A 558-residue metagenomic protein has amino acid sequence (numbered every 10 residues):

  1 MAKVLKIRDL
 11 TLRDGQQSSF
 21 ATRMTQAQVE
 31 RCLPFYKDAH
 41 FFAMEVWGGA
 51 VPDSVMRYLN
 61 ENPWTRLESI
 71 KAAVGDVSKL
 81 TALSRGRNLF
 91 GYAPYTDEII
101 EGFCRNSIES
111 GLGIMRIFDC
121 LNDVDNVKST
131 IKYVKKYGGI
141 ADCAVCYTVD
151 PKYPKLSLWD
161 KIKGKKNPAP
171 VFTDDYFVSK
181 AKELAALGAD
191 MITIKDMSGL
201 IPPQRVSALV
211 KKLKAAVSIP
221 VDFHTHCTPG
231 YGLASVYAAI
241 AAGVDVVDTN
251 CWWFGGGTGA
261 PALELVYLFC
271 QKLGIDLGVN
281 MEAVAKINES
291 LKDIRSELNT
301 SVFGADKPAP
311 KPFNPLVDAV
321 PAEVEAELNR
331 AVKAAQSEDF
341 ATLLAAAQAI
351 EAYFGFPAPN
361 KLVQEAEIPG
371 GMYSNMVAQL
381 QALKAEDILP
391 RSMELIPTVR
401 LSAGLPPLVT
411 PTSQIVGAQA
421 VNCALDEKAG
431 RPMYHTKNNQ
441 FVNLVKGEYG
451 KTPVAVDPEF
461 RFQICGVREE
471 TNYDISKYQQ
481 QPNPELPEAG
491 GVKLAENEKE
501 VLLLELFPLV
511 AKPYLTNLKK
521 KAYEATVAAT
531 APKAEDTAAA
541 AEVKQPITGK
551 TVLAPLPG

Functional and structural regions predicted by a protein language model:
M1-S19, L67-A72: N-terminal amphipathic alpha-helix/helix-capping segment at the start of soluble metabolic enzymes
I7, G15, Y36, I117 (+4 more regions): Conserved, mostly hydrophobic/aromatic
F35-V55, Q336-T551, P555: Terminal or standalone catalytic/regulatory effector modules within metabolic enzymes and repeat proteins
A43, W47-S179, G199-P202: Active-site beta->alpha loop and helix N-cap motifs at the rims of alpha/beta catalytic domains
I117-C120, D196, A242-P261: Glycine-rich phosphate-binding active-site loops on the catalytic face of alpha/beta enzymes
K161, S179, P229-V244: Catalytic cores of alpha/beta
G255-L277: C-terminal helical cap(s) of enzyme catalytic domains, especially alpha/beta-barrels
D276-K292: Phosphate/diphosphate-binding loops
